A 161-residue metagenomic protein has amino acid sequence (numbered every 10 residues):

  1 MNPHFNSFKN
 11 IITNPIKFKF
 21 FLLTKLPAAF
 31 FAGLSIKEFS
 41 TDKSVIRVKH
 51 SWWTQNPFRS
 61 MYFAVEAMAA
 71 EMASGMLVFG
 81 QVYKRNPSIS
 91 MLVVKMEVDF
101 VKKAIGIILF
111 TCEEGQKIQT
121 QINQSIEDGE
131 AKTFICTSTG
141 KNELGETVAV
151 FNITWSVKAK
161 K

Functional and structural regions predicted by a protein language model:
M1-F31, W53: Alpha-helical membrane-targeting segments
N2-T13, A104-I105, G115-K161: HotDog/MaoC-like acyl-thioester-processing domains
F30-I36, V94-F100, Q121-N123: Short structured motifs
F31-M61: Catalytic strand-loop segment that frames the active site of acyl-thioester-processing enzymes
S35, E97-D99, T111-E113, T137-T139 (+1 more regions): Residues located in well-ordered beta-strands
W53-G75, S88: Hot-dog-fold acyl-thioester-processing enzymes
L77-Q116: Hydrophobic beta-strand-centered segment that forms part of the acyl-chain substrate-binding groove
